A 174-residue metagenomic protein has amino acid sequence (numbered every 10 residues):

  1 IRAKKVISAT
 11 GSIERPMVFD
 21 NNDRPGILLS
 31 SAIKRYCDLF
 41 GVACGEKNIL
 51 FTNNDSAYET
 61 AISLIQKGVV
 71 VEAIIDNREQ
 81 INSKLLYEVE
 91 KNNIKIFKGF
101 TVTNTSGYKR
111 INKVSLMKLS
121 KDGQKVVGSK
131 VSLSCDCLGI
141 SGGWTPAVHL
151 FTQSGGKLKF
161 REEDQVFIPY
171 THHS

Functional and structural regions predicted by a protein language model:
I1-S174: Residues forming the flavin
